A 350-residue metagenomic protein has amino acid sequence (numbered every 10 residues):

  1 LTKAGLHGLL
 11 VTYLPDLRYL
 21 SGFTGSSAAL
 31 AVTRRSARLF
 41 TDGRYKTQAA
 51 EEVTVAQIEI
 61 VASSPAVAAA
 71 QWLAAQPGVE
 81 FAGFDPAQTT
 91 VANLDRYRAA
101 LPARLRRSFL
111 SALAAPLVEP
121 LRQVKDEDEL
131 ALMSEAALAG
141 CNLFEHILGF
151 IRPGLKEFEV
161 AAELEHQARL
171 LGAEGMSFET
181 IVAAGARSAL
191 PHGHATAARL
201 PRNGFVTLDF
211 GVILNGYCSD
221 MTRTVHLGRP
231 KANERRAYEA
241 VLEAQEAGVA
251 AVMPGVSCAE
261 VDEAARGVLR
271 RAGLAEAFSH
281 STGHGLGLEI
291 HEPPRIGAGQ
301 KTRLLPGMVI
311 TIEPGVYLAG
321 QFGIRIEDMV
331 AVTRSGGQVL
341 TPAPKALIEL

Functional and structural regions predicted by a protein language model:
L1-L350: Active-site neighborhoods and metal-handling regions in enzymes and metal-associated proteins
